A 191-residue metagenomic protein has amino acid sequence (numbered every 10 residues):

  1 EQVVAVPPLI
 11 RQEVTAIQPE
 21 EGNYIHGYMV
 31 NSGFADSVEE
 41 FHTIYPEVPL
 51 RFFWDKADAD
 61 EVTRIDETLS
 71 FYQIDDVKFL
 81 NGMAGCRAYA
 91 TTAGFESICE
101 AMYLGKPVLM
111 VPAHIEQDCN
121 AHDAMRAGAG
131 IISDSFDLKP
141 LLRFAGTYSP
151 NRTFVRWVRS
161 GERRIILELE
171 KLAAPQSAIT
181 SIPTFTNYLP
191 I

Functional and structural regions predicted by a protein language model:
E1: Predominantly flavin-linked oxidoreductase catalytic cores and closely associated redox partners
V4-C86: Donor-nucleotide binding loops and adjacent catalytic segments primarily of GT-B fold Leloir glycosyltransferases
V38-E40, R64, A101-L104, H122: Short amphipathic alpha-helical segments
P46, M102, M125: Anion (oxyanion) recognition and catalysis
T63-R64, P107-P150: Nucleotide-sugar donor-binding patch of glycosyltransferase catalytic domains
V77-K78, P140, R164: Short acidic active-site motifs
N81-N120: A donor-sugar binding/catalytic signature common to diverse glycosyltransferases and related nucleotide-sugar
R143-I191: C-terminal amphipathic helix plus adjacent low-complexity, charged tail appended to glycosyltransferase catalytic
